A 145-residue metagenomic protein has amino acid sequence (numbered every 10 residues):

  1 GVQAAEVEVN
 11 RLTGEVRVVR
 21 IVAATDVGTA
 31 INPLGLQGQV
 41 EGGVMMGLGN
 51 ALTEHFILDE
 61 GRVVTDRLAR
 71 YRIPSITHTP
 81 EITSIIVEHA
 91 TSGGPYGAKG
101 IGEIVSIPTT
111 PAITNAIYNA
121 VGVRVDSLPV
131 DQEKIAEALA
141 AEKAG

Functional and structural regions predicted by a protein language model:
G1-G145: C-terminal catalytic domains of large/alpha subunits in multi-subunit enzymes
